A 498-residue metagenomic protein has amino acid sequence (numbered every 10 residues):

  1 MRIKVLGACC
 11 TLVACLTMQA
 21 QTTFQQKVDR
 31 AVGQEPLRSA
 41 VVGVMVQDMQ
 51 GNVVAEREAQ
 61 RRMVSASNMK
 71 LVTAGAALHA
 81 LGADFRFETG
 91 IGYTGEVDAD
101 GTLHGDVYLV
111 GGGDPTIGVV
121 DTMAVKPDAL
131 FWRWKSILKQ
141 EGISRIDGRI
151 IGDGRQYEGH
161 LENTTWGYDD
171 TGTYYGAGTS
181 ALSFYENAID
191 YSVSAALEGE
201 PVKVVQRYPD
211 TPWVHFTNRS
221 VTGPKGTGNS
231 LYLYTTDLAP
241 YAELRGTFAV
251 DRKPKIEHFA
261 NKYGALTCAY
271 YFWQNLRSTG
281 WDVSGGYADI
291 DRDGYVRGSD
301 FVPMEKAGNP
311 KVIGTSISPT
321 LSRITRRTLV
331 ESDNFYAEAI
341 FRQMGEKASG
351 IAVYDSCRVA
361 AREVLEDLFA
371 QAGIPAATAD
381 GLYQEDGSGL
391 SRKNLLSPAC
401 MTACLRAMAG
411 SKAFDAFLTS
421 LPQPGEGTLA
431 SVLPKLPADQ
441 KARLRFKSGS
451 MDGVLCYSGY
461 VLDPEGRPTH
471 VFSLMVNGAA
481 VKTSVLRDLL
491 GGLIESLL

Functional and structural regions predicted by a protein language model:
M1-T23: Bacterial Sec-dependent N-terminal signal peptides
Q21-Q50, A55-R62, E88, S136-G142: Beta-lactamase-like hydrolase cores
V41, Q50, D100-S180, N187 (+1 more regions): Mid-domain, small-residue-enriched loop/turn segments at the edges of structured enzyme/sensor domains
G51, S65-A83, I150, L182 (+3 more regions): Active-site SXXK
A80-T94, H104, G285, F414-L418: Short, well-structured active-site flanking segments
V214-T236, F259, T267, G308-S316 (+1 more regions): Short, Gly/Ser/Thr-enriched beta-strand-loop segments that form substrate-interacting elements of hydrolase/peptidase
T222-A416: A small/polar active-site loop signature that marks catalytic segments
A377-L498: C-terminal soluble interaction/assembly domains
